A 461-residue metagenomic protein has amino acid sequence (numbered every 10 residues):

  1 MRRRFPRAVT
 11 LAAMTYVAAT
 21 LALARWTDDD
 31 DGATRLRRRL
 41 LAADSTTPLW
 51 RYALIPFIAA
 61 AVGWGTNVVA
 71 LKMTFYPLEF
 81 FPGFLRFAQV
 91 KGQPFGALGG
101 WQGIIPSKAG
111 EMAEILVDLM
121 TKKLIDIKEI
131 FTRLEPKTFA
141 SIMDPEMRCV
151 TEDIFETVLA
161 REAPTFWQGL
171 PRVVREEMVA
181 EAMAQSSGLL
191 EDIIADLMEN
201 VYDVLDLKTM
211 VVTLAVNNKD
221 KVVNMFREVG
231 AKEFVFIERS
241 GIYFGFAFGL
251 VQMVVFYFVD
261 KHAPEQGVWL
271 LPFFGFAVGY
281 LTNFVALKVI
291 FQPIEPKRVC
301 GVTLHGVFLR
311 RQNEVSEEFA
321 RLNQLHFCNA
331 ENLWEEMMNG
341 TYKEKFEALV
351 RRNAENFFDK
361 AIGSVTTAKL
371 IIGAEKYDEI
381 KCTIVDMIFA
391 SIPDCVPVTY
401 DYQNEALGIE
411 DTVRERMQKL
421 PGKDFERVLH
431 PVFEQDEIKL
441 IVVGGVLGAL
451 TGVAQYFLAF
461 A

Functional and structural regions predicted by a protein language model:
M1-L11: Helix-loop boundary elements of multi-pass alpha-helical membrane proteins
R4-F5, D44-F57, F234-E238, I242 (+3 more regions): Hydrophobic, aromatic-rich alpha-helical transmembrane segments and their membrane-interface anchor motifs
V9-L21: Cleavable N-terminal signal peptides of Sec/SRP-targeted secreted and luminal proteins
A19, A24-T27, T34-A42: Low-complexity, Pro/Ser/Thr-rich intrinsically disordered segments of extracellular/cell-surface proteins
R25-D29, N67, L71, F258 (+3 more regions): Short hydrophobic alpha-helical membrane-entry/anchor segments
L36-G230, E265-V428: Large intracellular
R39-D44, V251-E265, A459-F460: Transmembrane helix-loop junctions at the membrane interface of multipass transporters and ion channels
V211, E233-V254, E434-L458: Bilayer-spanning, highly hydrophobic alpha-helical transmembrane segments
